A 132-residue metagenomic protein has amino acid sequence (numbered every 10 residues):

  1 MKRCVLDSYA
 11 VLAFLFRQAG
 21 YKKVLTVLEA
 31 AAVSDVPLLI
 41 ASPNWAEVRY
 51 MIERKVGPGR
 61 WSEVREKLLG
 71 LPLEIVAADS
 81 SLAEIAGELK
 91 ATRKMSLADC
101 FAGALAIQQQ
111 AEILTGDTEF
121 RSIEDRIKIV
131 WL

Functional and structural regions predicted by a protein language model:
M1-I40, E53-E66, L132: Short, well-structured N-terminal submotif of metal-dependent ribonuclease cores
M1-R3, G103-L132: Acidic, PIN/NYN-like endoribonuclease modules and their adjacent C-terminal/linker elements
D7, E47, D99, D117: Acidic active-site catalytic centers that drive phospho-/nucleotidyl reactions and related ester hydrolyses
V11-L12, W45, F120-R121: A generic structural signal for short hydrophobic patches within well-formed alpha-helices
A32, L69, I107: Anion (oxyanion) recognition and catalysis
M51-R54, P72: Helix-loop "lid/cap" segments that line or gate small-molecule binding pockets
E74-G116: Active-site neighborhoods of divalent-metal-dependent phosphate/nucleic-acid chemistry enzymes
